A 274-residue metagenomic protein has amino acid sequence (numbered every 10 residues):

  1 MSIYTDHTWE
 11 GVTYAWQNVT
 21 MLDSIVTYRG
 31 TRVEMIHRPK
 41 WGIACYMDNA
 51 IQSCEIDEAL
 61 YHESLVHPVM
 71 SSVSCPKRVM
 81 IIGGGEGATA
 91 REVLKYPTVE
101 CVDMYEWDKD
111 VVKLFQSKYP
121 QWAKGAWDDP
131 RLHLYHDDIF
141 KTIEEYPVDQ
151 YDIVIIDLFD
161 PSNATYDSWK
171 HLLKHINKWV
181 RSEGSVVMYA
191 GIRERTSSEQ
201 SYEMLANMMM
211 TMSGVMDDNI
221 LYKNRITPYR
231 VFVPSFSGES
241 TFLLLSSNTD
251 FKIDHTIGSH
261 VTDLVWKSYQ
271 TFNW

Functional and structural regions predicted by a protein language model:
S2-H37, M210-S213, T227, V233-W274: SAM/dcSAM-binding transferase cores
S2-T8, Y28, C54-M216, S237-G238: The AdoMet/dcAdoMet-binding core of the Class I SAM-like
V33, Q52-S53: Short, isolated positions in well-ordered beta-strands
K40-W41: Short strand-connecting beta-turns/loops that link adjacent beta-strands
Y46-M47: A general beta-strand register signal
V154-D157, W169, E183, V231 (+2 more regions): Structured N-terminal alpha/beta-domain signature that marks small ligand/cofactor-binding or signaling modules
M216-R230: Conserved short secondary-structure elements within globular domains
